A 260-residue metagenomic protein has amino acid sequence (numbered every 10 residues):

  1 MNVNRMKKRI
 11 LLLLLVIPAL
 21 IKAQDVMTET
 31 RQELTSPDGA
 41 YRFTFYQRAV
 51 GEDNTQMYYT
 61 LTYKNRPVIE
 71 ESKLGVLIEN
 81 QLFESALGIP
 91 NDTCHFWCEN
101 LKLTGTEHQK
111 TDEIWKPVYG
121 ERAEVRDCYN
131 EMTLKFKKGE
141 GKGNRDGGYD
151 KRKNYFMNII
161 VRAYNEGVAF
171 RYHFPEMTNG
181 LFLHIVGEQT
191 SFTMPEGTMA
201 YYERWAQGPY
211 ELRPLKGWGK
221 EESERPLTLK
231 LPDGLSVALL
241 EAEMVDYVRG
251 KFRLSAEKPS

Functional and structural regions predicted by a protein language model:
M1-E29: Bacterial Sec-dependent N-terminal signal peptides
M27-S260: N-terminal accessory beta-strand-rich subdomains and adjacent acidic, glycine-rich linkers that precede catalytic cores
